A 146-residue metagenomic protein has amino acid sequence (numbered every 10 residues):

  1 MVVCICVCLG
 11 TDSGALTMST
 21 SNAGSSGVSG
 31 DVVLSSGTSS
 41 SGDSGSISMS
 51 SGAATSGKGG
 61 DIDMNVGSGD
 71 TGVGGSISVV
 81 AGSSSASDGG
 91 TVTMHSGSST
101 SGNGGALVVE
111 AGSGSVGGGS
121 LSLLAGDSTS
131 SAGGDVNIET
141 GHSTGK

Functional and structural regions predicted by a protein language model:
M1-K146: Surface-exposed, glycine- and small/polar-enriched segments that build interaction surfaces at terminal
